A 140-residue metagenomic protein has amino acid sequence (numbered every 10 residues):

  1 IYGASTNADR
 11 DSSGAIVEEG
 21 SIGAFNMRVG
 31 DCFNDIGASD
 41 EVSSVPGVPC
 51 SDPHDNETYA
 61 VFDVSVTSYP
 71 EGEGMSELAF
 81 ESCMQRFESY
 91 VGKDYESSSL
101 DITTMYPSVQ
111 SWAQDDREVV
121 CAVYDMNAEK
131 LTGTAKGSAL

Functional and structural regions predicted by a protein language model:
I1-L140: Primary mode marks residue(s) on the alpha4-beta5-alpha5 output face of response regulator receiver
